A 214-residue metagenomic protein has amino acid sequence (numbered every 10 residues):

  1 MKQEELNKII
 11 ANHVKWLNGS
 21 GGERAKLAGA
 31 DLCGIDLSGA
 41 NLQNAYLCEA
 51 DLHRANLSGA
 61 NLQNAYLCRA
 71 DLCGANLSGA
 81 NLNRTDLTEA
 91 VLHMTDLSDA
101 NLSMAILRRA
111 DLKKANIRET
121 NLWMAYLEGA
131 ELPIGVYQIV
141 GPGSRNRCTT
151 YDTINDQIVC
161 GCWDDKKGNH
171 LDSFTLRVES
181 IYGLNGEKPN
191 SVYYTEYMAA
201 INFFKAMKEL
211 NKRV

Functional and structural regions predicted by a protein language model:
M1-K26, P133-V214: N-terminal capping/linker segments that flank leucine-rich repeat
N18-C148: Tandem repeat scaffolds
